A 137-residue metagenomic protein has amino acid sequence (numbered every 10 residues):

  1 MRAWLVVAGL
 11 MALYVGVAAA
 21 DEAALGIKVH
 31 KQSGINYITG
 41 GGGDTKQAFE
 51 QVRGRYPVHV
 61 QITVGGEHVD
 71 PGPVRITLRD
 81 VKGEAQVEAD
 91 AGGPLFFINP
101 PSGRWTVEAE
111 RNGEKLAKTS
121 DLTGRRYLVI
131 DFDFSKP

Functional and structural regions predicted by a protein language model:
M1-V6: Bacterial N-terminal signal peptides that target proteins for export
L13-V17: N-terminal signal peptide c-region/cleavage motif recognized by signal peptidases
A20-V74, N112-P137: Primarily secretory-pathway and cell-envelope proteins
R75-Q86: Short amphipathic beta-strand segments in non-cytosolic proteins
Q86-A91, S120-L122: Short beta-strand segments within Ig-like beta-sandwich modules, predominantly Fibronectin type-III
G93-N99: Short, surface-exposed beta-strand/beta-hairpin micro-motifs centered on an aromatic residue
P101-S102, G124: Surface-exposed loops/turns
G103-A109: A short tyrosine-centered beta-strand micro-motif
